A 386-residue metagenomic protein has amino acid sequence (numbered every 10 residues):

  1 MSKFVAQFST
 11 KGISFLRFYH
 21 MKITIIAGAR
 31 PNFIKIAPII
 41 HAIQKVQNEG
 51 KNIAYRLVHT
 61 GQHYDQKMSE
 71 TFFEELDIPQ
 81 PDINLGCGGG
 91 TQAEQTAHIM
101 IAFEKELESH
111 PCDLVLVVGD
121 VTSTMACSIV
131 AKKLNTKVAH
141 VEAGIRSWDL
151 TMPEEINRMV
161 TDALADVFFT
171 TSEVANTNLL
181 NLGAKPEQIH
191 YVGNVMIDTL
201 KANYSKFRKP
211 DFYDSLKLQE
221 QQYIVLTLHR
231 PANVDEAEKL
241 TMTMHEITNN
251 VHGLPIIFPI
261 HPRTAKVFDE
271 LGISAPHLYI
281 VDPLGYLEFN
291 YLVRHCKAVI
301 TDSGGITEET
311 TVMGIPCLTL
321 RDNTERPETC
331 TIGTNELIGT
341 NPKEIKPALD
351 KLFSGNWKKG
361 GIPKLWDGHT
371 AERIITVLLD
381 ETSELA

Functional and structural regions predicted by a protein language model:
K11-H20: Short, Lys/Arg-enriched N-terminal segments with co-localized hydrophobic residues within the first ~10-30 amino acids
T24-A27, N32-G50, F72, N84-K185: Active-site and donor-binding regions of nucleotide-sugar-utilizing enzymes
V46-R56, V251-I256: A generic structural motif
G61-P79: N-terminal beta-loop-helix "entrance" segment that forms/cooperates in small-molecule cofactor or anionic ligand
H63-K67, G86, L164-D235, I338: A nucleotide-sugar donor-handling region in carbohydrate enzymes
E70, R208-H295: Donor-nucleotide binding loops and adjacent catalytic segments primarily of GT-B fold Leloir glycosyltransferases
F73, V174, E336-A386: Leloir-type glycosyltransferase catalytic cores
V117-V118, I129, F168, L292-C330: A donor-sugar binding/catalytic signature common to diverse glycosyltransferases and related nucleotide-sugar
